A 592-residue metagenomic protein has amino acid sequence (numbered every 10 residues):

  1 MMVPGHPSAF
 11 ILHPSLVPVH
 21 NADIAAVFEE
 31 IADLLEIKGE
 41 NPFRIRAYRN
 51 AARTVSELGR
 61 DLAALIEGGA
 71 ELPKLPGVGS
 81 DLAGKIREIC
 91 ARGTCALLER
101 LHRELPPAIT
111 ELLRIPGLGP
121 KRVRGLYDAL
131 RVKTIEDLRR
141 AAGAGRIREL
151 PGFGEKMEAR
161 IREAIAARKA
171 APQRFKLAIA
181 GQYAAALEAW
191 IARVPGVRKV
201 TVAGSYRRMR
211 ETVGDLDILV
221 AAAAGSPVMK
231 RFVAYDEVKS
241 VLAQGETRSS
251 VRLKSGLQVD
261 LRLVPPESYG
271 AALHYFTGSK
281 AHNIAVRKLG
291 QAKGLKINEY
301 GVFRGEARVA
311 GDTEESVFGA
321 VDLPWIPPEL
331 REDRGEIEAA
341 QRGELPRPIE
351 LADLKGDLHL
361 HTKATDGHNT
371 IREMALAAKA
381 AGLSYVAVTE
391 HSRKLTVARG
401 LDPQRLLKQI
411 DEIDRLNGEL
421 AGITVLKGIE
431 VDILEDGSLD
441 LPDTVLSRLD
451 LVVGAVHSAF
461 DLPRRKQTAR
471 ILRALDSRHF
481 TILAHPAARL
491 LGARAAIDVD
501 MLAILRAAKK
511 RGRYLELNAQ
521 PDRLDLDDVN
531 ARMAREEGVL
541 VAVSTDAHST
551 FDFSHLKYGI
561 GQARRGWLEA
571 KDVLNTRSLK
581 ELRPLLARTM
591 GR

Functional and structural regions predicted by a protein language model:
M1-P18: Short, basic, low-complexity termini and linkers enriched in Ser/Thr/Gly/Pro that act as targeting/leader peptides
L16-E40: Charged, compositionally biased N-terminal leader segments and the immediate start of the first structured element
P18, P42-S249, G256, L261 (+6 more regions): Accessory alpha-helical DNA-binding modules that contact the DNA backbone or grooves
I31-K38, L58, R168-A171, A459: Alpha-helix C-capping/helix-to-loop hinge sites
E67-E71, R103-E104, S392-K394, E430 (+1 more regions): Short linear capping/connector segments at secondary-structure termini
L177, K363-A364: Short acidic-aromatic active-site loops that bind/stabilize oxyanions
V202-S205, G356-L360, E430: Two-metal-ion RNase H-like nuclease active-site motif
M209-T362, H368-G382, V386-V388, R393-I423 (+1 more regions): Charged catalytic cores and adjacent phosphate/nucleic-acid-binding surfaces used for phosphate/nucleic-acid chemistry
